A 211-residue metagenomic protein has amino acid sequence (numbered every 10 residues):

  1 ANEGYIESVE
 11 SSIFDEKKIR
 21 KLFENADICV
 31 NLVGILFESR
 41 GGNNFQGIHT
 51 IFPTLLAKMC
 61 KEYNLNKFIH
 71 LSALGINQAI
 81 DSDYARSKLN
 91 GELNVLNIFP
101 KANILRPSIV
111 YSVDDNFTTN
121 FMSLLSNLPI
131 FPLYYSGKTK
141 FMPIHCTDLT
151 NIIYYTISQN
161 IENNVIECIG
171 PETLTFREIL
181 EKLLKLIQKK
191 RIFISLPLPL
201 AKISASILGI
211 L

Functional and structural regions predicted by a protein language model:
N2-E62, L74-A79: NAD(P)H-binding glycine-rich loop region in Rossmannoid oxidoreductase-like domains and their noncatalytic homologs
D15, F52, K67, N90-G91 (+1 more regions): Conserved cofactor-binding/catalytic machinery of classical short-chain dehydrogenase/reductase
Q46-T50, D81-E92, Y111, D115 (+4 more regions): Short-chain dehydrogenase/reductase
S72, L93-D114: Conserved beta-loop-beta element that borders a ligand/cofactor-binding pocket
N116-F117, S136-I157, N164-E167: Substrate-positioning beta->alpha
M122-Y135: A short C-terminal helix-loop "cap" of Rossmann-like NAD(P)-dependent dehydrogenase/epimerase domains
T156-L211: Mid/C-terminal beta-alpha module of Rossmann-like enzyme folds, strongest in SDR-family dehydrogenases/epimerases
